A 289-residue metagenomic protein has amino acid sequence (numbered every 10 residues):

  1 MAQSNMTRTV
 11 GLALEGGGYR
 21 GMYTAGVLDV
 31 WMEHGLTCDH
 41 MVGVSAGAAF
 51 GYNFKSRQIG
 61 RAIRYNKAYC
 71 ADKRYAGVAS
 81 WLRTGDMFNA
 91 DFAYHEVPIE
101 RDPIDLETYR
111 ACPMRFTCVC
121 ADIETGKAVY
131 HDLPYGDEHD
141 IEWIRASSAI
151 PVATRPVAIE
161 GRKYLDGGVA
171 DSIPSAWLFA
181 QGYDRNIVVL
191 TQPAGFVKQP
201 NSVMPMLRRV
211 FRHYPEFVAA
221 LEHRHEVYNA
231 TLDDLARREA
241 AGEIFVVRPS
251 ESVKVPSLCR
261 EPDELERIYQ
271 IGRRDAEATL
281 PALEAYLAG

Functional and structural regions predicted by a protein language model:
M1-V44, Y52-G289: Patatin-like phospholipase
